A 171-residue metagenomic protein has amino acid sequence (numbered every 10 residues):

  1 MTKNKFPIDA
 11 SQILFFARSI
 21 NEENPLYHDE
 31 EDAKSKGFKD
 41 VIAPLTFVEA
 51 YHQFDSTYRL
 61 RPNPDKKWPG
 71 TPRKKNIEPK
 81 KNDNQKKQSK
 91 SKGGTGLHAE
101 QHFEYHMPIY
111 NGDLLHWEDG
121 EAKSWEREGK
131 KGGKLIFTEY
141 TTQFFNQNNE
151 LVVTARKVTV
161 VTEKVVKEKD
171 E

Functional and structural regions predicted by a protein language model:
M1, L97-E171: HotDog/MaoC-like acyl-thioester-processing domains
M1-E100, V166-E171: Hot-dog-fold acyl-thioester-processing enzymes
